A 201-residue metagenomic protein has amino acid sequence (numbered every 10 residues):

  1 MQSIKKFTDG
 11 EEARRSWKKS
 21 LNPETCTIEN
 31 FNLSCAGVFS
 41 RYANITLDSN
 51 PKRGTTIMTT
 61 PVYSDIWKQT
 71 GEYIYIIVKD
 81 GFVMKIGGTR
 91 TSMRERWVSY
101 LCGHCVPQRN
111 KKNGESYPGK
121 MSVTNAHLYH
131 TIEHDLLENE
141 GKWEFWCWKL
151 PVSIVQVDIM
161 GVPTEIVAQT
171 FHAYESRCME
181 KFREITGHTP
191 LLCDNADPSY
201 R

Functional and structural regions predicted by a protein language model:
M1-E72, I76-M84, T89-R201: Boundary/linker segments flanking structured domains
